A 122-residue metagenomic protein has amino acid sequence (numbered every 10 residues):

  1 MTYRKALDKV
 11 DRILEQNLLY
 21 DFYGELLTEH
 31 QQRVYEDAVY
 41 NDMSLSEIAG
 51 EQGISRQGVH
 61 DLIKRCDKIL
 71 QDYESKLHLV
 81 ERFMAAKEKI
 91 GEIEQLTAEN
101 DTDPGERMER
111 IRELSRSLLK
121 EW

Functional and structural regions predicted by a protein language model:
M1-D11, E92: N-terminal leader segment of winged-helix/HTH proteins
D8-Y23: Short, Lys/Arg-enriched N-terminal segment that forms or immediately precedes the first helix of a structured domain
E29-Y40: Short amphipathic alpha helix immediately N-terminal
I48-A49: Short alpha-helical "recognition helix" segments of helix-turn-helix
D67-E74: C-terminal flanking helix
L77-T102: Intrinsically disordered, low-complexity basic tails/linkers immediately adjacent to helix-turn-helix/homeobox/MYB/SANT
